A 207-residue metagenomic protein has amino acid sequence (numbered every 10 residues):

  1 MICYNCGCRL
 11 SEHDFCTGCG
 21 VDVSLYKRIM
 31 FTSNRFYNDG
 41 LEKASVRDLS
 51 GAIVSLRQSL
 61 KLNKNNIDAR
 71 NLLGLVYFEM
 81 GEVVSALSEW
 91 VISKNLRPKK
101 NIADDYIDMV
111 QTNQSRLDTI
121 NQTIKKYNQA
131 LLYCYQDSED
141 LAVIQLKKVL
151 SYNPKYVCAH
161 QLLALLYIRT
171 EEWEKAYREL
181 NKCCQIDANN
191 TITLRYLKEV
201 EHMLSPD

Functional and structural regions predicted by a protein language model:
M1-F31, I67-N71, L75, E79-D118: Long, contiguous interaction/recruitment modules in multidomain scaffold/adaptor proteins
S24, L60-K61, I92-N95, L150-S151 (+1 more regions): Conserved structural position within tetratricopeptide repeats
M30-N34, I67-D68, N101-I102, T123 (+2 more regions): Helix-start (N-cap) detector for alpha-helical repeat units in TPR-like alpha-solenoids, especially tetratricopeptide
S45, E79, T112-R116, Y135 (+2 more regions): Register position in tetratricopeptide repeats
